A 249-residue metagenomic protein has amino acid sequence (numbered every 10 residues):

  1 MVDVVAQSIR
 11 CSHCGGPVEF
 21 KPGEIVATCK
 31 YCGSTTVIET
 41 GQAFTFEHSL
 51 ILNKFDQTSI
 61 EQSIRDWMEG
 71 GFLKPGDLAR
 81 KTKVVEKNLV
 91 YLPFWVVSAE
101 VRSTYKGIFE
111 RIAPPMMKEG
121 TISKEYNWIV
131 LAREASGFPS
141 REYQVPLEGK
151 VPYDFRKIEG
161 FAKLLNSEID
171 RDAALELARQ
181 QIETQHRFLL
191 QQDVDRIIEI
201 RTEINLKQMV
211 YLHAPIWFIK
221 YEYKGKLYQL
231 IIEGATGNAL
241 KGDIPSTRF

Functional and structural regions predicted by a protein language model:
D3-V5, E39-T40: Post-signal-peptide, soluble extracytosolic/periplasmic N-terminal scaffold domains of envelope/secretory systems
A6-S8, V26: Residues immediately within or flanking Cys/His clusters that coordinate Zn2+ in small zinc-binding modules
C11-C14, C29-C32: Short cysteine-rich clusters marking metal-coordination/redox-active sites
H13, P22, Y223-G225: A generic beta-sheet turn/junction motif
G16-P17, T35: Cys/His-rich metal-chelating microdomains
F20-K21, I38-E39: Short, non-ligating residues that shape and space the ligands of small metal-coordination modules and catalytic
T45-L227, A239, I244-R248: Charged, low-complexity helical/coil segments in non-catalytic cytosolic or luminal regions
I232-G234, D243: A charge-rich, low-complexity, intrinsically flexible signal that marks solvent-exposed coils, linkers, repeats
